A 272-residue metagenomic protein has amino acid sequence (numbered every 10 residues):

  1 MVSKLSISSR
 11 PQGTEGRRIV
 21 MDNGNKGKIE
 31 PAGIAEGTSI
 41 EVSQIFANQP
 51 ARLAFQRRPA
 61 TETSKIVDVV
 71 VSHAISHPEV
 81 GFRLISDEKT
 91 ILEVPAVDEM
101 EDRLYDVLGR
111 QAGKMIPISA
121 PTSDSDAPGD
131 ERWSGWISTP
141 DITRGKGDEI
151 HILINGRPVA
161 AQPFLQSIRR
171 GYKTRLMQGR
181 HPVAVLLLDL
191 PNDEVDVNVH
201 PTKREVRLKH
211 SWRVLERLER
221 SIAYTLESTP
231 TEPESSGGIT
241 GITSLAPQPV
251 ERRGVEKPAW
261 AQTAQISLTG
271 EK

Functional and structural regions predicted by a protein language model:
M1-K272: N-terminal phosphate-binding caps/lids of nucleotide- and nucleic-acid-binding domains
